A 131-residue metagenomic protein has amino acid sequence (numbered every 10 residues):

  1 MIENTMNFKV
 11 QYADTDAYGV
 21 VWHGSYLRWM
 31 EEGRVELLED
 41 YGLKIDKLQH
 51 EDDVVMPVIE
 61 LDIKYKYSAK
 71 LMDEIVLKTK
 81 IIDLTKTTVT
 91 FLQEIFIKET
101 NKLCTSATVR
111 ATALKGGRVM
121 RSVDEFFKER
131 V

Functional and structural regions predicted by a protein language model:
I2-V58, L114-V131: Hot-dog-fold acyl-thioester-processing enzymes
N4, K70-M72, I81-V131: HotDog/MaoC-like acyl-thioester-processing domains
K9, D62, R110: Short aromatic/hydrophobic contact patches that present stacked aromatics for nucleic-acid/ligand binding
Q11, K66, I97: Residue-level recognition of the GNAT/N-acetyltransferase active site
L38-V76, K80-L84, T88-T90, K102-A107: Hydrophobic beta-strand-centered segment that forms part of the acyl-chain substrate-binding groove
